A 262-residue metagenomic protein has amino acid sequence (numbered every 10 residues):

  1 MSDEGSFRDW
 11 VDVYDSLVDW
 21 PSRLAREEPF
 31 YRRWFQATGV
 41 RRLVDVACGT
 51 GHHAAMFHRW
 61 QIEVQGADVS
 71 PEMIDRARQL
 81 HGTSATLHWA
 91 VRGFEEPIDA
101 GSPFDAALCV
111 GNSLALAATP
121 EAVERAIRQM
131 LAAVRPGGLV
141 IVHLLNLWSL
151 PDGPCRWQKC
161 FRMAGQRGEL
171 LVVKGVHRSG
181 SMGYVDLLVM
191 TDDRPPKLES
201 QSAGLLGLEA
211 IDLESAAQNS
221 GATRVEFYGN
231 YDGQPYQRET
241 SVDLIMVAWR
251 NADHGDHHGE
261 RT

Functional and structural regions predicted by a protein language model:
M1-T38: Conserved class I S-adenosyl-L-methionine
V40-A47: Conserved class I S-adenosyl-L-methionine
G51-P97: Class I SAM-dependent methyltransferase SAM/SAH-binding core
I98-A106: A short acidic, Gly/Pro-enriched loop at the edge of an enzyme's catalytic core that lines a small-molecule cofactor
D105-E121: A short SAM/SAH-binding and catalytic strip from SAM-dependent methyltransferases
E124-P136: A short glycine-rich, Lys/Arg-flanked "PGG" loop and its adjoining helix->strand segment in the class I
I141-E214: SAM-dependent methyltransferase
G204-T262: C-terminal lobe and adjacent flexible extensions of AdoMet/dcAdoMet transferase-like proteins
